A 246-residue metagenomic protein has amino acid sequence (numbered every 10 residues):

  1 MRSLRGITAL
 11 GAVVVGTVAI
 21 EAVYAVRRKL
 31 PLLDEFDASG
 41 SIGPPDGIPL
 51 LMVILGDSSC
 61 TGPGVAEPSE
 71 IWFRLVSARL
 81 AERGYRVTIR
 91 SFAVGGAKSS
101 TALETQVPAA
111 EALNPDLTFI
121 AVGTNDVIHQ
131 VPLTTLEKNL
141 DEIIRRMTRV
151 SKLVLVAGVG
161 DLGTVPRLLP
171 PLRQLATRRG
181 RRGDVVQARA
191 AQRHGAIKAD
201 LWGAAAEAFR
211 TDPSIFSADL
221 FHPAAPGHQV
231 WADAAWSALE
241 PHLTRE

Functional and structural regions predicted by a protein language model:
M1-V53, A66, R83, W236 (+1 more regions): N-terminal secretory targeting modules
A22-R28, P63, R90-F92, I128 (+3 more regions): N-terminal start-of-chain detector that recognizes signal peptides and the immediate post-cleavage beginning
R28-A38, S58-A66, G95-T101, L140-M147 (+2 more regions): Short, mixed-charge, low-aromatic patches
E35, I71-F73, G180-R181, G203: Short amphipathic alpha-helical surface micro-motifs
P44, A81-G84, T148, A190: A generic structural signal for short, solvent-exposed coil/turn residues that cap or connect secondary-structure
L51-V53, S59-K138: Conserved SGNH/GDSL esterase-like catalytic core that processes O-acyl groups on lipids and polysaccharides
L55-G56, A157: Short hydrophobic segments within beta-strands
E104-R245: Alpha-helical cap/lid subdomain in secreted, periplasmic, or secretory-pathway luminal O-acyl-processing enzymes
